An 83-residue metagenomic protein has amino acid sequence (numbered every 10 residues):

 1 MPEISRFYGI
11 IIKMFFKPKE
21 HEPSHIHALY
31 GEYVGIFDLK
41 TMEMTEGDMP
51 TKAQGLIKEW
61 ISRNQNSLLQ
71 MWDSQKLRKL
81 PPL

Functional and structural regions predicted by a protein language model:
M1, E22, M49, L80-P81: Intrinsic-disorder/low-complexity coil detector
M1-E22: Short, charged/polar N-terminal "headpieces" of proteins
P2, L29, I36, T41 (+2 more regions): Short, functionally important structural connectors and interaction interfaces within domains
P2-E3, E46-S62: Short cationic/low-complexity microdomains
F15-T51: A short, structured beta-strand/loop element
G55-L83: C-terminal structural segments of small proteins and small subunits
